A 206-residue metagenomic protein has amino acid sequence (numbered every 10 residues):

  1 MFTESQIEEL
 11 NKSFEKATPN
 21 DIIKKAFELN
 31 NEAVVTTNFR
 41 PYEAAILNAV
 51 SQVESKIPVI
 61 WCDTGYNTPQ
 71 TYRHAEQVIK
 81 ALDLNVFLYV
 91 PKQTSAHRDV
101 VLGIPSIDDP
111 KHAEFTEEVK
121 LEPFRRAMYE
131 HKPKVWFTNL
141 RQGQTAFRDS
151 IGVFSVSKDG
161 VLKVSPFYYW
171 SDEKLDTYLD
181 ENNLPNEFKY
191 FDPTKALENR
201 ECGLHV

Functional and structural regions predicted by a protein language model:
M1-V206: Nucleotide-activated chemistry modules centered on ATP-dependent adenylation/adenylyltransferase
